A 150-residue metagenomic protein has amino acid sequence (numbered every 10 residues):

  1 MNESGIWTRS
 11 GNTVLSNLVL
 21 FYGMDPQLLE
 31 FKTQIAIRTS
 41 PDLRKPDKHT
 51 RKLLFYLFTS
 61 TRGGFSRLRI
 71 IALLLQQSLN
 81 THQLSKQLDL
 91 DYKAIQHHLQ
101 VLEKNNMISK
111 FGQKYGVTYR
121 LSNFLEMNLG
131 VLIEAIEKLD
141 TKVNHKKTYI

Functional and structural regions predicted by a protein language model:
N12, S16-L54, N123-I150: Amphipathic alpha-helical dimerization/coiled-coil segments that flank or bridge DNA-binding/regulatory modules
L53-R62: Short amphipathic alpha-helical boundary/capping segments
G63-F65, Q76-N80: Short capping segments at the starts of secondary-structure elements
G64, G112-T118, F124: Short, Lys/Arg-rich nucleic-acid/phosphate-binding segment
L68-A72: Pre-recognition alpha-helix immediately N-terminal to the DNA-recognition helix within helix-turn-helix or winged-helix
Q83-Q87: A short acidic, leucine-rich amphipathic alpha-helix
L90-E103: Short amphipathic alpha-helical interaction segments
N106: Glycine-centered, phosphate/nucleic-acid-interacting loop/turn motifs that mediate DNA/RNA or nucleotide
